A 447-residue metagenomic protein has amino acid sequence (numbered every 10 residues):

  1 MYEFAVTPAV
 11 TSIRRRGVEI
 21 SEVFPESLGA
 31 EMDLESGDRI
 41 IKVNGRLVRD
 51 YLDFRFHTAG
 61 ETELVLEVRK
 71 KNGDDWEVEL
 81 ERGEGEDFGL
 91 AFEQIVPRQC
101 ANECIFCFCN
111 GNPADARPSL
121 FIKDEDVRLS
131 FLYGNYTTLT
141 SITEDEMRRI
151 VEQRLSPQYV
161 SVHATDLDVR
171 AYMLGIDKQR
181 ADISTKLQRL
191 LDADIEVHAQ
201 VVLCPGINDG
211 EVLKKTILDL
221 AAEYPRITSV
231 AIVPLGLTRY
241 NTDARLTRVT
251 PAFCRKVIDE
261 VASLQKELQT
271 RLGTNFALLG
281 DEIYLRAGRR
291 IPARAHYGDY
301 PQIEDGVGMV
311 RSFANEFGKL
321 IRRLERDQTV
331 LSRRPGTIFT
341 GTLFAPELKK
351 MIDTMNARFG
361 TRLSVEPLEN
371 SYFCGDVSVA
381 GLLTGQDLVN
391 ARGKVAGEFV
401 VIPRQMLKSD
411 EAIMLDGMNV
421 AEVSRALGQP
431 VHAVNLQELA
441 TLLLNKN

Functional and structural regions predicted by a protein language model:
M1-I13, E19, G288-N447: Radical SAM enzyme core and accessory elements
P25-G29, D50-Y51: Short alpha-helix capping/helix-loop boundary micro-motifs
G29, G37-I40, L66, C107: Terminal peptide-recognition signature
E31-R49: Conserved PDZ fold ligand-binding element
I41, R55-L90: PDZ-domain C-terminal substructure recognizer with occasional recognition of PDZ-binding tails
D74-D75, R82-R226, G236-L264: Conserved Radical SAM active-site core
P157-Y159, E196-H198, S229-A231, F276-L278 (+1 more regions): Structural preference for beta-strand elements that scaffold enzyme active sites
R170, I207, I227-F253, L272-A295 (+1 more regions): Flexible glycine/acidic-rich beta-alpha junction loops that bind and position SAM and/or redox cofactors in anaerobic
